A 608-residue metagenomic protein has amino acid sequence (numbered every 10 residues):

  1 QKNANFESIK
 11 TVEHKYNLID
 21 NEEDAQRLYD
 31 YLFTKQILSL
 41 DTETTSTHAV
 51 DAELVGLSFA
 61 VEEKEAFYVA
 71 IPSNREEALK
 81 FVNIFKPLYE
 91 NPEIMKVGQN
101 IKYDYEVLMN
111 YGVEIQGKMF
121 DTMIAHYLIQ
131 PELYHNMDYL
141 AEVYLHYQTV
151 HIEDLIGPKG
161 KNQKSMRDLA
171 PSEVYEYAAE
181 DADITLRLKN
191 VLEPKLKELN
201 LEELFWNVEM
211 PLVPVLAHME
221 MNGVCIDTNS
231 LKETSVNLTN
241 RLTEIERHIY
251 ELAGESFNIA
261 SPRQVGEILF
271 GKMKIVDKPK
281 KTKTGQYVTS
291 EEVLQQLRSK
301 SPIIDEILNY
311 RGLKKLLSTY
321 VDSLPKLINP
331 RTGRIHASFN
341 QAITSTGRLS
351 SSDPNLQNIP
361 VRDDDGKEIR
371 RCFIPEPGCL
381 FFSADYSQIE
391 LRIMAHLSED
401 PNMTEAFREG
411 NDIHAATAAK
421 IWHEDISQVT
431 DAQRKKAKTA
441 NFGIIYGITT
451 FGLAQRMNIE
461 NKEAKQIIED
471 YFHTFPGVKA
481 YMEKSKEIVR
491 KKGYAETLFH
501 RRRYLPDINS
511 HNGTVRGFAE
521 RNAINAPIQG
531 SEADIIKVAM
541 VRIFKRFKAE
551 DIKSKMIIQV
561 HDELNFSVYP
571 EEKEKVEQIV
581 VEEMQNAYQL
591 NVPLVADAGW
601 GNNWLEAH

Functional and structural regions predicted by a protein language model:
Q1-S73, E90, Q99-I101, E132 (+12 more regions): Conserved "right-hand" nucleotidyltransferase catalytic core of DNA-directed polymerases
E77-E93: Short, basic/hydrophobic alpha-helical segments
N91-Q99, L108, R370-M394, E405-K438: Conserved catalytic alpha/beta cores of large enzymes that bind or transform nucleotide phosphates and polynucleotides
V97, S261, G347, D385 (+7 more regions): Hydrophobic, well-ordered secondary-structure elements that form the walls of internal hydrophobic environments
M109-M119, L133-D138, D400-T404: A short alpha->loop->secondary-structure connector
E114-Q130, Y144, G410-H414: Conserved beta-strand -> loop -> alpha-helix junction used to position metal-binding or nucleic-acid-contacting
K164-R167, P214, M221, N329-T332 (+6 more regions): Conserved catalytic core of nucleic-acid polymerases
I543-D597: C-terminal structured "cap/appendage" subdomains that terminate the fold
